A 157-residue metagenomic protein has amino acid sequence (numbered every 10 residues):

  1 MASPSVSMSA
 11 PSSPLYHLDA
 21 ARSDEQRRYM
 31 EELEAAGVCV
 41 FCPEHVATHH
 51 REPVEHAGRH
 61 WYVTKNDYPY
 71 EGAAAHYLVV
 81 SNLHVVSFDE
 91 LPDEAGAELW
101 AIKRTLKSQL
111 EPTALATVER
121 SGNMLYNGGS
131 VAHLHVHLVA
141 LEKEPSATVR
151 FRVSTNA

Functional and structural regions predicted by a protein language model:
A2-A157: HIT superfamily nucleotide-processing domains
